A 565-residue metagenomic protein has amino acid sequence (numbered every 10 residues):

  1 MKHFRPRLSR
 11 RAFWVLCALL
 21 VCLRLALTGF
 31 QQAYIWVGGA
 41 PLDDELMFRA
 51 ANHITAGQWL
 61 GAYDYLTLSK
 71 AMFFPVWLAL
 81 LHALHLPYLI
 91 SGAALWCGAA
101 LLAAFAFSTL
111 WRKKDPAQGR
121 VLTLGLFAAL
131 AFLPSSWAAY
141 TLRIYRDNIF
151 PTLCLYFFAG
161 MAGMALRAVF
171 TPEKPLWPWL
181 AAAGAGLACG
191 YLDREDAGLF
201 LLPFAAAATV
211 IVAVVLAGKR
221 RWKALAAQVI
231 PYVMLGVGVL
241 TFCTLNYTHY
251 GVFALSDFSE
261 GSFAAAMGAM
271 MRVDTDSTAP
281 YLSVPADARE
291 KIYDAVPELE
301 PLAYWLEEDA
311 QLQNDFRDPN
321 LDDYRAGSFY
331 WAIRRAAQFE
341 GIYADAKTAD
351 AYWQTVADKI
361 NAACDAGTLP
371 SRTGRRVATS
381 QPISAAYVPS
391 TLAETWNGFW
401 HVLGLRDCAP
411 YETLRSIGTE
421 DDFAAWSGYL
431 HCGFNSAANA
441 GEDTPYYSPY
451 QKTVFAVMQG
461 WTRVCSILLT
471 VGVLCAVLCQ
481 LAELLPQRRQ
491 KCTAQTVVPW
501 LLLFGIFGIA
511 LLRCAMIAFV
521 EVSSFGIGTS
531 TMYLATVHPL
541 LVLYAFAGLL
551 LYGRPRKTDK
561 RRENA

Functional and structural regions predicted by a protein language model:
M1-G29, L122-T123, A226-A227, R489-L503 (+1 more regions): Start-transfer (signal-anchor) and selected internal transmembrane alpha helices of multi-pass inner/ER membrane
S9-A40, A131-L133, M234-L245, A510-C514: Transmembrane signal-anchor helices characteristic of membrane glycosylation enzymes that use polyprenol
F30-A50, W59-W77: Extracytoplasmic catalytic/substrate-binding loops of multi-pass membrane glycan-assembly enzymes
W36-L42, L46-M47, L235-A386, T391: Juxtamembrane membrane-water interface segments immediately following transmembrane helices in multi-pass
L68, M72-V76, A83-L101, G125: Loop-to-helix entry region of an early transmembrane alpha helix in multi-pass inner-membrane enzymes
P87-A117, Y156-G160: Transmembrane-helix motifs of polytopic, lipid-linked glycan transferases
S91-W96, A129-M161, G190-A206, L534-T536: Multi-pass, polyprenyl lipid-linked donor-dependent membrane glycosyltransferases
W179-R194, L235-F242: Membrane-interface alpha helices of multi-pass inner-membrane proteins
